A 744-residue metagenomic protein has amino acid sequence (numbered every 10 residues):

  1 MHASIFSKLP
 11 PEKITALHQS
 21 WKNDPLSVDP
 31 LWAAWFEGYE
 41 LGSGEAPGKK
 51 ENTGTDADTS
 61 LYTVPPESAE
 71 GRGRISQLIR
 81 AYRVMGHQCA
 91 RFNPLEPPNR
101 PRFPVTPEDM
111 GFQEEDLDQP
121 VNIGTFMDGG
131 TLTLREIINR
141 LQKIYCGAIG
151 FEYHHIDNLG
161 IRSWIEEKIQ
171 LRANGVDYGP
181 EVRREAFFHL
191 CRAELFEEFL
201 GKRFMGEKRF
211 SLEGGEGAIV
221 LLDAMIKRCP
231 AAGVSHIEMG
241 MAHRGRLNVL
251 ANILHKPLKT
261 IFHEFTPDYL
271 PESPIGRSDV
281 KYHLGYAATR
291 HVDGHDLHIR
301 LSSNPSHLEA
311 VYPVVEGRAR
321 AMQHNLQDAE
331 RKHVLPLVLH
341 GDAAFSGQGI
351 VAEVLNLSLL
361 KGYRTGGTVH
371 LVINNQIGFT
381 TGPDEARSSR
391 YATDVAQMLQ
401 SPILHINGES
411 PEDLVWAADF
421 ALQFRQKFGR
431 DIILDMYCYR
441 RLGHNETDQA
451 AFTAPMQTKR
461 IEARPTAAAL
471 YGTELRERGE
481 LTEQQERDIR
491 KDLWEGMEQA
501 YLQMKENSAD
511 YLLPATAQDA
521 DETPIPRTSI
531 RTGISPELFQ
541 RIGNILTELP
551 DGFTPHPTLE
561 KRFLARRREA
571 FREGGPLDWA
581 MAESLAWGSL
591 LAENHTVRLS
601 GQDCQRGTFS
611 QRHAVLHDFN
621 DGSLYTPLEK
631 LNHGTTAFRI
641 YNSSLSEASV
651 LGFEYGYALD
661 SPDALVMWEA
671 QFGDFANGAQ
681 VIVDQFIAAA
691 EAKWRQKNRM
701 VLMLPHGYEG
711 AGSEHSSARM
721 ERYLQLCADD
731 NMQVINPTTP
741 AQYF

Functional and structural regions predicted by a protein language model:
M1-Y39, S43-E45: Subset of Sec-pathway N-terminal targeting signals
W35, Y39-G217, V234: Extended, charge-enriched "interface" segments that sit outside catalytic cores
L78-E96, V220, M225-I253, H340-L355 (+5 more regions): Conserved phosphate/anionic-ligand binding catalytic regions in large, soluble enzymes, centered on
Y82-M85, C89-V121, T125-R140, I144 (+3 more regions): Glycine/aspartate-rich loop-and-adjacent alpha/beta segment that forms the canonical ThDP
G217, G233-S235, I299-M504, D674 (+5 more regions): Glycine-rich ThDP/TPP pyrophosphate-binding loop and its adjacent helix/strand module within ThDP-dependent enzymes
S235-Q400, L404, F609-S661: Cofactor-binding active-site loop characterized by glycine-rich and histidine/acidic residues
A467, R478, T482-V597: Hard-cation-handling environments
L591, V597, Q605, G622-F744: ASCE RecA-like P-loop NTPase motor cores that couple ATP hydrolysis to mechanical translocation on nucleic acids
